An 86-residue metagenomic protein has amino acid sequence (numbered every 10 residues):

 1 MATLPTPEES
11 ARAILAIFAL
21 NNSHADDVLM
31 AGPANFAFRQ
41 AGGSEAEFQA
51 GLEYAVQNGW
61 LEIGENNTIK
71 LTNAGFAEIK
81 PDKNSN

Functional and structural regions predicted by a protein language model:
A2-A41: Short amphipathic alpha-helical interface segments
D27, E47, G64-E65: A generic structural-conservation signal
G42-Q57: Short amphipathic alpha-helical interaction segments
V56-N66: A short, conserved structural fragment
T68-T72: Minor-groove-contacting beta-hairpin "wing" of winged helix-turn-helix DNA-binding domains
F76-N86: Short, amphipathic alpha-helical interaction segments positioned at domain boundaries
